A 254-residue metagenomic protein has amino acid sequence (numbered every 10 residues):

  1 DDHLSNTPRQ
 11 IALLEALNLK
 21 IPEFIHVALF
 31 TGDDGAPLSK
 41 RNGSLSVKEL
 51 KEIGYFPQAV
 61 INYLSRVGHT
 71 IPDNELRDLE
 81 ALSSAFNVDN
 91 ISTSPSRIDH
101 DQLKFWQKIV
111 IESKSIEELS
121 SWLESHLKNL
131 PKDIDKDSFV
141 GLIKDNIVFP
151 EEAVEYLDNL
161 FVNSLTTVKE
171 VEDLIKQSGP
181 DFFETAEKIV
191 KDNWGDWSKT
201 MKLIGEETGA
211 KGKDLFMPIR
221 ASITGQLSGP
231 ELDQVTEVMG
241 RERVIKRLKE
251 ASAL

Functional and structural regions predicted by a protein language model:
D1-V110, M217-I223, L227, E250-A251: Alpha-helical recognition segments enriched in aromatics with Gly/Pro capping that present substrate-recognition
G32-A36, S84-S92, L130, T167-E172 (+2 more regions): Short, mixed-charge aromatic SLiMs
V47-K48, I61, K104-Q107, E124 (+5 more regions): Amphipathic alpha-helical segments within well-ordered protein domains
A59, Q102, L119, D135-L142 (+3 more regions): Residue-level detector of well-ordered alpha-helical segments, enriched for hydrophobic/aromatic packing positions
S115-T208: Small-residue-rich helix-loop
W194-L254: Charged substrate- and nucleic-acid-binding regions of tRNA-handling and nucleotidyl-transfer enzymes, centered on
